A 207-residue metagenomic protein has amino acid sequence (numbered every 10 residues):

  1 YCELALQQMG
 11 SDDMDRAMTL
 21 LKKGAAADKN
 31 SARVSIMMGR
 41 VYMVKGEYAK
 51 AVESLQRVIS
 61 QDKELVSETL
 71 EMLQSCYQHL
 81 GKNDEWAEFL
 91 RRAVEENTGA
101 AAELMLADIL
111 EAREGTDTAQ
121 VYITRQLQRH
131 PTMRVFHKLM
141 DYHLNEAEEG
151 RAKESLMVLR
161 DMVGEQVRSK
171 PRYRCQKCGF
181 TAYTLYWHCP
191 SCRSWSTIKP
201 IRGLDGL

Functional and structural regions predicted by a protein language model:
Q8, Y42, C76-Y77, L110 (+1 more regions): Residue at a conserved register position within TPR or TPR-like alpha-solenoid repeats
R16, R33, S67-E68, A101 (+1 more regions): Start-of-helix register in tetratricopeptide repeats
K23-G24, R57-V58, R92-A93, R125-Q126: Canonical positions in the second alpha-helix
K29, K63-E64, N97-T98, H130-P131: Short coil turns that delineate tetratricopeptide repeat
Q128-P131, H137-L207: Cys/His-clustered metal-coordination modules, chiefly Zn-binding fingers
